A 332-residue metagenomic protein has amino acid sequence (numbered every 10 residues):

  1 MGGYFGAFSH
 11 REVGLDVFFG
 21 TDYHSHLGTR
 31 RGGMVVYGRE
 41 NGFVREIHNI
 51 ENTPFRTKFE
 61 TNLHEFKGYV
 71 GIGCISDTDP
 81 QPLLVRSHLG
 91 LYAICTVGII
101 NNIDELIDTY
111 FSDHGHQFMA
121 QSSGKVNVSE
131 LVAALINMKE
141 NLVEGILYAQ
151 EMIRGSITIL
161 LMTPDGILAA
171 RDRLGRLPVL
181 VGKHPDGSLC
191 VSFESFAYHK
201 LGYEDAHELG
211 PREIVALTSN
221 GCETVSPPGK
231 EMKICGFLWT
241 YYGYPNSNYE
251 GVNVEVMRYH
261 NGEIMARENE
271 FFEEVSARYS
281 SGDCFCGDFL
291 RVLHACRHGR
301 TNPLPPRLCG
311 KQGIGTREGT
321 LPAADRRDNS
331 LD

Functional and structural regions predicted by a protein language model:
M1-P211, A216-R297: Conserved short alpha-helical segments that host acidic/polar catalytic motifs at enzyme active sites
G287-R291, R300-L304, A323: Hydrophobic multi-pass inner-membrane translocation pores used for secretion and envelope-lipid/glycan export
P303-D332: Short, glycine/charge-rich flexible loops or terminal/linker lids adjacent to PRPP-binding catalytic cores
